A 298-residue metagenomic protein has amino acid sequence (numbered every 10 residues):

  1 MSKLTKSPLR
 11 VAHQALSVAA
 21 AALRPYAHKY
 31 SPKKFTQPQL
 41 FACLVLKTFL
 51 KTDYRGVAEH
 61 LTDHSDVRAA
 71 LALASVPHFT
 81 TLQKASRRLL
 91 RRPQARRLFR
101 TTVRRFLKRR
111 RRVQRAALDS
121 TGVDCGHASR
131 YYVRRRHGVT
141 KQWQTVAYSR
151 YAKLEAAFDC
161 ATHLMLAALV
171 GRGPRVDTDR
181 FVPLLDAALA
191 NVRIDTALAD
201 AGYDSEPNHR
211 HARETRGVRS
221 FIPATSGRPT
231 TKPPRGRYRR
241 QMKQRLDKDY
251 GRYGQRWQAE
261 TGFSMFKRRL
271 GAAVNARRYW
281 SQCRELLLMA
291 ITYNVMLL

Functional and structural regions predicted by a protein language model:
S2-L50: Basic, short loop/linker segments at the boundary and entry of helix-turn-helix/winged-helix-like folds
Y26-P32, V67-L71, Q142-W143, V170 (+1 more regions): A short glycine/serine-rich beta->alpha loop
P32-P38, F49, L82-R216, A290: Polybasic low-complexity intrinsically disordered regions
R55-L71: DNA-recognition alpha helix
L73-P77: A short alpha->loop->secondary-structure connector
A201-R268: Helix-centered, glycine/charged polyanion-binding patches within enzymatic domains that contact phosphate-containing
D247-L298: Basic, amphipathic alpha-helical segments enriched in Lys/Arg and hydrophobic/aromatic residues
